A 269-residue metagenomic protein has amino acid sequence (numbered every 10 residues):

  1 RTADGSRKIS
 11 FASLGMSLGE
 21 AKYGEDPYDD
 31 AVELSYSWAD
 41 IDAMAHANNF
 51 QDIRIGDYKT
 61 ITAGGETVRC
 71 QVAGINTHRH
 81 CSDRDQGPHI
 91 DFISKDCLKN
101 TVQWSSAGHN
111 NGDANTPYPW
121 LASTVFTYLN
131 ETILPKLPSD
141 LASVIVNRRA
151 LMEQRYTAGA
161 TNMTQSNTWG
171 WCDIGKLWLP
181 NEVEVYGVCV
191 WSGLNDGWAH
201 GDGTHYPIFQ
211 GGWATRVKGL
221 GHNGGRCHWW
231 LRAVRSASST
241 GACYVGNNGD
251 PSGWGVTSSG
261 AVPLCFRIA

Functional and structural regions predicted by a protein language model:
R1-D4, I61-A63: Short acidic, glycine-rich loop/turn motifs
T2-L18: Short, surface-exposed terminal/edge motifs of secreted or surface/virion proteins that either
L18-A269: Collagenous Gly-X-Y triple-helix signature in extracellular proteins
